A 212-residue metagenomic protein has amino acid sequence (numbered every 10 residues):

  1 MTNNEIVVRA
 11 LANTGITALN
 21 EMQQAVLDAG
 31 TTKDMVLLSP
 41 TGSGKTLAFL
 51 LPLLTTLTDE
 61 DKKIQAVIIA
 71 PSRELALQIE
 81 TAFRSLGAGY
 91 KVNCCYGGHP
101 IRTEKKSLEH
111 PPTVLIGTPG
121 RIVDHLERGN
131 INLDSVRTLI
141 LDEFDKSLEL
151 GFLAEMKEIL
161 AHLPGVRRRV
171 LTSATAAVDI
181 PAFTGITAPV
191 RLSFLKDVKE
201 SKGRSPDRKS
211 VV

Functional and structural regions predicted by a protein language model:
M1-L38: Conserved pre-motif I regulatory segment
V8-R9, K62-E127, S135-T138: Conserved nucleic-acid-binding Ia/Ib motif block in the N-terminal RecA-like helicase ATPase lobe
Q24-M35, T46-D61, A82-S85: Walker A/P-loop NTP-binding motif
V36-L38, V67, V170: Short hydrophobic/aromatic beta-strand immediately N-terminal to the Walker A/P-loop
L38-T41, P71: P-loop (Walker A) phosphate-binding loop of NTP-binding proteins
K62-I64, Y90, T118, G165-R168 (+2 more regions): Short glycine-/polar-rich loops that comprise or flank the Walker A/P-loop and associated switch/sensor motifs
N132-D197: Post-DEXD/H (motif II) to motif III coupling segment of the RecA-like Helicase ATP-binding lobe
K209-V212: Conserved small/polar residues in nucleotide/adenosyl-binding loops
